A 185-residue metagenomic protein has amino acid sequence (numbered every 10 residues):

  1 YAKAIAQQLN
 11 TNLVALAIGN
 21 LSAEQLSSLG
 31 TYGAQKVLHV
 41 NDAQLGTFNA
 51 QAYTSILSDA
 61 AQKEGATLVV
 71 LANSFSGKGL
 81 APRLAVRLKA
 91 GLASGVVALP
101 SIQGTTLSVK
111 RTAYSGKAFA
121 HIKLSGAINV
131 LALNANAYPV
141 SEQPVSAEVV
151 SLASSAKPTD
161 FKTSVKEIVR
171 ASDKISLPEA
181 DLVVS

Functional and structural regions predicted by a protein language model:
Y1-S185: N-terminal glycine-rich FAD/FM-binding segment characteristic of electron-transfer flavoproteins
